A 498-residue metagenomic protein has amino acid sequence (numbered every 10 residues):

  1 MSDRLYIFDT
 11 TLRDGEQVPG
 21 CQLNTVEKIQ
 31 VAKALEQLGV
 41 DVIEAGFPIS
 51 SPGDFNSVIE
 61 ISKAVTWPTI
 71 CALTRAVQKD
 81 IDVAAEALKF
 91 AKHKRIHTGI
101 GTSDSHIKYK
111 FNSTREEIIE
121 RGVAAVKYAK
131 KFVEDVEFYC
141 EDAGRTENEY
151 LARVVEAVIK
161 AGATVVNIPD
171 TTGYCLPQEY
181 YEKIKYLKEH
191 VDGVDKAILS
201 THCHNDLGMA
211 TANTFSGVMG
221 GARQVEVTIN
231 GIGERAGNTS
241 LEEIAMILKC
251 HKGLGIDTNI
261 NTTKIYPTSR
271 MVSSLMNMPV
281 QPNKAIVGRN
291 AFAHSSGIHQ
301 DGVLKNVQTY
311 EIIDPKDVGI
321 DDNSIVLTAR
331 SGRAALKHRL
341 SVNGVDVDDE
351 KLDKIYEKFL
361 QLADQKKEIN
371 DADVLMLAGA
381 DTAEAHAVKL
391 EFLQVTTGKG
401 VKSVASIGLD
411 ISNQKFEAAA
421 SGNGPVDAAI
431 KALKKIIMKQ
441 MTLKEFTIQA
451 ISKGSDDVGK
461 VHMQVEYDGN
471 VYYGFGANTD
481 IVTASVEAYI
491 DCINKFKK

Functional and structural regions predicted by a protein language model:
R4-L5, T11, M246, G253-A419 (+1 more regions): A mid-to-C-terminal "edge-of-domain" accessory segment
L5-I7, Q17-V42, F55-A64, Q78-L199 (+1 more regions): Alpha/beta enzyme core
D14, V18-P19, F47-P52, S103-S105 (+5 more regions): Short, small-residue-enriched loops and turns at beta-alpha junctions that line or gate enzyme active sites
Q17, Q22, Q30-V31, E368-Y472 (+1 more regions): Non-catalytic terminal/interface segments that mediate subunit docking, oligomerization, and allosteric communication
L38, A64, A87, A91 (+13 more regions): Change "in soluble alpha/beta enzymes" to "in soluble alpha/beta proteins
W67, P169-T171, E226-E234, K249-T258 (+3 more regions): Short beta-alpha connecting loops at secondary-structure transitions that line or flank enzyme active sites
C175, E182-K305: Catalytic alpha/beta core domains of metabolic enzymes, predominantly
